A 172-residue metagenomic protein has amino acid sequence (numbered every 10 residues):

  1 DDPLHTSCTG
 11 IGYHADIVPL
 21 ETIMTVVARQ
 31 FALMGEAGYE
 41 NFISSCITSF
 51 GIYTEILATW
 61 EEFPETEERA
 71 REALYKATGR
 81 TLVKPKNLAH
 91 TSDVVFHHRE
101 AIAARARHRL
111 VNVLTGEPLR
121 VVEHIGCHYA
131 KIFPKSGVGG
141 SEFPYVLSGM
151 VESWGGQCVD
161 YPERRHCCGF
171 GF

Functional and structural regions predicted by a protein language model:
D1-F172: Iron-sulfur cluster-binding electron-transfer modules in prokaryotic oxidoreductases
